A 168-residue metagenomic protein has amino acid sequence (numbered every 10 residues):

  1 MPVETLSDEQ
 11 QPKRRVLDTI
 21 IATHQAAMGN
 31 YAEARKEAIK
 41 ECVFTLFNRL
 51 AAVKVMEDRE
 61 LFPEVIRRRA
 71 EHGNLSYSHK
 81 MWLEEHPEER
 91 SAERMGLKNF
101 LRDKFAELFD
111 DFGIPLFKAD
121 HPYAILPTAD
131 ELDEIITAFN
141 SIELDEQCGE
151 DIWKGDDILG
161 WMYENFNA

Functional and structural regions predicted by a protein language model:
M1-A168: Preference for the N-terminal adenyl/adenosyl cofactor-binding alpha/beta module
